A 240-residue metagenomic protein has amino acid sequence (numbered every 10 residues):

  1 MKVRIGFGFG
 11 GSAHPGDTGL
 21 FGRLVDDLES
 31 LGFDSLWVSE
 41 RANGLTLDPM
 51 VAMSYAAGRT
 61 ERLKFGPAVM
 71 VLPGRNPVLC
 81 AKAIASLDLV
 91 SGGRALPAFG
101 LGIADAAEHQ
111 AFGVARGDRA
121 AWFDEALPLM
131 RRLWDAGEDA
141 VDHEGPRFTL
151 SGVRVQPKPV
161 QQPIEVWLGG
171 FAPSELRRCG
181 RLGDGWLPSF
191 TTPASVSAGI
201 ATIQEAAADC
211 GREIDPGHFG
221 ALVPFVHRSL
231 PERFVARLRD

Functional and structural regions predicted by a protein language model:
M1-T60, Q162-I164: N-terminal beta1-alpha1-beta2 module of alpha/beta enzyme domains
K2-D17, G74-D142, S189, A194: Flexible, glycine-rich active-site loops centered on histidine and acidic residues that chelate a metal or position
V3-F9, L36-V38, K64-A68, A95-F99 (+3 more regions): Hydrophobic faces of well-ordered beta-strands that scaffold small-molecule active sites in alpha/beta enzyme cores
I5-G19, M70-V78, V160-F171, F225-R228: Active-site mouth loops of central-metabolism enzymes
P15-L28, L79-A83, L168-R178, R233-R239: Short, acidic/polar
L28, G32, A56, L87 (+5 more regions): Conserved, mostly hydrophobic/aromatic
G32, R59-R62, S91, R178-L187: Glycine-enriched alpha-helix->loop->beta-strand junction motifs that scaffold or abut catalytic
F112, R116-P159, S189-D240: An alpha-helical appendage that flanks or caps ligand/catalytic pockets
